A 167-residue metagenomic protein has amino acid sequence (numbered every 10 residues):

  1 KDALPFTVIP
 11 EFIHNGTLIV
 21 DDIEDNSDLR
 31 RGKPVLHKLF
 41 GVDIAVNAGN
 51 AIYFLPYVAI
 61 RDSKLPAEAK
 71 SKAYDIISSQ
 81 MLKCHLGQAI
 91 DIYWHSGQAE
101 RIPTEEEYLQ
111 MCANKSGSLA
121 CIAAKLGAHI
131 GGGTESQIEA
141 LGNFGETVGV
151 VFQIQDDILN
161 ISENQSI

Functional and structural regions predicted by a protein language model:
K1-I167: Mg2+-dependent prenyl diphosphate-binding active-site environment of isoprenoid biosynthetic enzymes
